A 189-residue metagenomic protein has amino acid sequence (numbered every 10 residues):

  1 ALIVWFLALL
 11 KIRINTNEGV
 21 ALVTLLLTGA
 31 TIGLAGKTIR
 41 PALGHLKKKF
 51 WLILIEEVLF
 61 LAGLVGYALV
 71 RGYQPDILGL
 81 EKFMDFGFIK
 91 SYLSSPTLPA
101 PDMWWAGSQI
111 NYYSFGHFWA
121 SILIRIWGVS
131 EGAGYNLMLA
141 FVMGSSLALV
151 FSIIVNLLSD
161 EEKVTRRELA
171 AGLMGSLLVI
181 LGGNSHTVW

Functional and structural regions predicted by a protein language model:
A1-F50: Membrane-embedded, hydrophobic transmembrane alpha-helices
L2, L26-G29, L61, V65 (+1 more regions): Generic alpha-helical transmembrane segments of integral inner-membrane proteins, especially permease/transport modules
W51-E56, A62-W189: Active-site lumenal/periplasmic loops and adjacent helix-entry segments of GT-C-fold, multi-pass membrane
